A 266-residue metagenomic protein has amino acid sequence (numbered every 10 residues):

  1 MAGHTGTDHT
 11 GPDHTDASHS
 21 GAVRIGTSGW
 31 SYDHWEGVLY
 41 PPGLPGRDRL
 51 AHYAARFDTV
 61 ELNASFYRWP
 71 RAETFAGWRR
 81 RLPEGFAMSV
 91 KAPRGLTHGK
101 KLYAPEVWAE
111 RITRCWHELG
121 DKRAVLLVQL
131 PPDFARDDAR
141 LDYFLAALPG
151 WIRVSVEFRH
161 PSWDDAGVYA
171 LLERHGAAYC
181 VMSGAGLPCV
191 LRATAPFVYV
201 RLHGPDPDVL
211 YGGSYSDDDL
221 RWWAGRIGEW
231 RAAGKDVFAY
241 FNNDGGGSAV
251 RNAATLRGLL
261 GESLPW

Functional and structural regions predicted by a protein language model:
M1-W266: Residues lining hydrophobic/aromatic ligand-binding pockets adjacent to catalytic sites
